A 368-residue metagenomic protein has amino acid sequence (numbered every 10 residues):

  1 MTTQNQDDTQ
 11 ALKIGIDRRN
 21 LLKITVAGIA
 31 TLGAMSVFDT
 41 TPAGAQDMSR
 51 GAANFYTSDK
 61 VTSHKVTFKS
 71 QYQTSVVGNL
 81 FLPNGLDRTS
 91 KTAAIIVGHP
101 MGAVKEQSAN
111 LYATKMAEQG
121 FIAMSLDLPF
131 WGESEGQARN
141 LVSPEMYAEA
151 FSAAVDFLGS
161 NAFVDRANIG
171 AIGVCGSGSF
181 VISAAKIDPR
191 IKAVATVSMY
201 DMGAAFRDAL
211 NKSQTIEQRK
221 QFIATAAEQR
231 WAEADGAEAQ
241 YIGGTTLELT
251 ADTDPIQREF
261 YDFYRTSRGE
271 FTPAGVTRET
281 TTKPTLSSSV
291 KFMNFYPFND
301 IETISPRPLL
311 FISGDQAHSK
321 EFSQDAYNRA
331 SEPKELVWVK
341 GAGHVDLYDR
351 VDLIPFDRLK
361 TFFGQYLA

Functional and structural regions predicted by a protein language model:
M1-I16, N20, A27-G28: N-terminal secretory signal peptides
R50-T89: N-terminal cap/lid segment of alpha/beta-hydrolase-fold proteins
S90-P100: Short beta-strand element of the alpha/beta-hydrolase
A117-E133: Conserved alpha/beta-hydrolase
V142-N161: Alpha/beta-hydrolase active-site loop
I182-T266: Alpha/beta-hydrolase-fold enzymes
F311-S313: Short beta-strand/loop motif that positions the catalytic acidic residue of the alpha/beta-hydrolase fold
A342-D352: Catalytic histidine-centered segment of alpha/beta-hydrolase-like enzymes
